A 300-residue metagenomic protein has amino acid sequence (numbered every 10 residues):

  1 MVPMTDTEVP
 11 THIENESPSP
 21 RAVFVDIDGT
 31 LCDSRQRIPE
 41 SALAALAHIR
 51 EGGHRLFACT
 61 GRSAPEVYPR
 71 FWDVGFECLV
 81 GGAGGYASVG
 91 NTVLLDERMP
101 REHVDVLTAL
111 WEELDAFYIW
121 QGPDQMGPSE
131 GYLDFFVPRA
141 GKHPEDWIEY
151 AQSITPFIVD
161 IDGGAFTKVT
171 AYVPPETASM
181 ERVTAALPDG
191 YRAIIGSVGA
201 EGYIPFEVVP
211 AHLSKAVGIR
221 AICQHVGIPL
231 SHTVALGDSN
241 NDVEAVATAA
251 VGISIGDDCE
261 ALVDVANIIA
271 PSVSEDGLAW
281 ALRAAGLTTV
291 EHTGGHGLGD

Functional and structural regions predicted by a protein language model:
I13-A22, P39, V208-D300: Mg2+-dependent phosphoryl-transfer enzymes with acidic/Ser/Thr/Gly-rich catalytic loops
D26: Active-site residues of response regulator receiver
R35-K142: Active-site phosphate-binding/coordination module
E51-F57, G75-E77, T167-V169, S231-H232 (+2 more regions): Short active-site oxyanion
V74-G75, G82-A83, L187-D189, T248-A249 (+1 more regions): Short, structured coil segments at secondary-structure junctions
F76-A83, R192-I194, S254-G256, P271: Short hydrophobic/aromatic-enriched beta-strand-loop microsegments
Q121-L236, N240-N241, T248: Conserved acidic, metal-coordinating active-site core of Asp-based, Mg2+-dependent phosphoryl-transfer enzymes
